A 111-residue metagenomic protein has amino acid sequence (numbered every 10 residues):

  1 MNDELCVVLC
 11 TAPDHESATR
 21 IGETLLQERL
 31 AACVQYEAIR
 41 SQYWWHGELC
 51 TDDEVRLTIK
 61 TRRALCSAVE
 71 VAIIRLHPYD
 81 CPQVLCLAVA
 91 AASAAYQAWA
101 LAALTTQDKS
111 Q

Functional and structural regions predicted by a protein language model:
M1-Q111: Positively charged, small/polar-rich N-terminal and surface patches that mediate targeting and assembly and bind
